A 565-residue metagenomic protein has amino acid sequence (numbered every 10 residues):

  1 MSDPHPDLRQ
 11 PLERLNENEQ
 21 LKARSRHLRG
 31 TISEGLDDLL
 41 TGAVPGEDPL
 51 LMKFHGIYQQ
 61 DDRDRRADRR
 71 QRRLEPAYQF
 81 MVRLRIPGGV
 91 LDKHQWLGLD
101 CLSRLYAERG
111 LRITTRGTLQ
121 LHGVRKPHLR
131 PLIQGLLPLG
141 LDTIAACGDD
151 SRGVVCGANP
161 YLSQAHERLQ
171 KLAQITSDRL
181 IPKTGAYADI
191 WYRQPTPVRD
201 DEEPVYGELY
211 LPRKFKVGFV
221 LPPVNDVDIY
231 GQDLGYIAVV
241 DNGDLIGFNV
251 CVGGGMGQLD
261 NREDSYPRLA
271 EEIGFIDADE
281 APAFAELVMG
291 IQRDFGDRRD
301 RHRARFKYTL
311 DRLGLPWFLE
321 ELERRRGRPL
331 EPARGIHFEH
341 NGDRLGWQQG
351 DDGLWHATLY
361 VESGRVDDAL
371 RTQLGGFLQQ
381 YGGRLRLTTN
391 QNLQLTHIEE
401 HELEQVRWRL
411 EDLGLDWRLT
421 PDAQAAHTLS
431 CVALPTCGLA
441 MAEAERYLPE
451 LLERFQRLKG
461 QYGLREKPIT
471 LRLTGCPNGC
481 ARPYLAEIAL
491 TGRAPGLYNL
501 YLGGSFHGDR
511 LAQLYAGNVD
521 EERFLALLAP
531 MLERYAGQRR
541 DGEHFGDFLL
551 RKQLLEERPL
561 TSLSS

Functional and structural regions predicted by a protein language model:
M1-S565: Peripheral terminal and linker regions in Fe-S/redox and tRNA-modifying enzymes
